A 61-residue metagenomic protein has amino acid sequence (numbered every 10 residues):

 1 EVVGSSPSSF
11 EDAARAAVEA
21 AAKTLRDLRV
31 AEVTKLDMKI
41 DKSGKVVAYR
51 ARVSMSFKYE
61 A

Functional and structural regions predicted by a protein language model:
E1-R29, V33: Short, well-ordered alpha-helical segments
G4-S6, K35, V53, F57-Y59: Flexible glycine-/small-residue-rich
K35-D41: Short, solvent-exposed loop/turn elements at beta->coil junctions and helix N-caps that rim active or binding pockets
K42-A61: C-terminal structural segments of small proteins and small subunits
